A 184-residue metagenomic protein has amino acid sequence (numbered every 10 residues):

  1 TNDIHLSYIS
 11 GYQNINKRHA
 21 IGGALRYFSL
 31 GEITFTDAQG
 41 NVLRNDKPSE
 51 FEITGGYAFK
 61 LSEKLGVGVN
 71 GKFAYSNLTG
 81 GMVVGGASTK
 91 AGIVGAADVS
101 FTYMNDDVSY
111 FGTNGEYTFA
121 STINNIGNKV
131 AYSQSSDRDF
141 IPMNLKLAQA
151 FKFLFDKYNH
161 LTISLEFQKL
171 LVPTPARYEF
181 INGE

Functional and structural regions predicted by a protein language model:
T1-E184: Subset of outer-membrane beta-barrel
